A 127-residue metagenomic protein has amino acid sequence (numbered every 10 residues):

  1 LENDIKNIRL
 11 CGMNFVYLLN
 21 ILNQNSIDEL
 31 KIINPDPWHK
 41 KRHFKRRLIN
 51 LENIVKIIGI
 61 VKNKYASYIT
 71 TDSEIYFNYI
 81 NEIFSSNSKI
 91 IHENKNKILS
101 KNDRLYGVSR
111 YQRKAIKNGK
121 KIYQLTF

Functional and structural regions predicted by a protein language model:
L1-I32: S-adenosyl-L-methionine
L30, I49-N50, S73: Compact, Lys/Arg-rich rRNA/RNP-binding cores from ribosome-related proteins
L30, I57-I58, S67, I80: Class I S-adenosylmethionine-dependent transferase superfamily signal
P35-I49: Glycine-rich phosphate-binding "P-loop"
H39-H43, S67-N87: Conserved class I S-adenosyl-L-methionine
R47-A66: A short glycine-rich, Lys/Arg-flanked "PGG" loop and its adjoining helix->strand segment in the class I
Y79-F127: Class I S-adenosyl-L-methionine
